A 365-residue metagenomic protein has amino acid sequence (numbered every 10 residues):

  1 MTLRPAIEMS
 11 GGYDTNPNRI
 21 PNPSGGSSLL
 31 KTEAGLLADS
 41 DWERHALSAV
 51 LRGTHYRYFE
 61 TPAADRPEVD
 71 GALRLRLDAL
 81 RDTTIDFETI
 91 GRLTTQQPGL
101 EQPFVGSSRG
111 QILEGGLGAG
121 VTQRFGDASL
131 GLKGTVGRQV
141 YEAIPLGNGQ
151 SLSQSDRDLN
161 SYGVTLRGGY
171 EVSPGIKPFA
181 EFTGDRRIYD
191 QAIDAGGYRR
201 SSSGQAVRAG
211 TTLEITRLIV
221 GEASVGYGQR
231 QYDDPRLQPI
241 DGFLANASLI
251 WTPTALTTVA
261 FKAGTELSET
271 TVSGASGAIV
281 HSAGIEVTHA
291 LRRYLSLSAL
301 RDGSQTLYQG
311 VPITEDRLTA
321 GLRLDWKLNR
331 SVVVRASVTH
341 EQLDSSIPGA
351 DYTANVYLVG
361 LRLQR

Functional and structural regions predicted by a protein language model:
M1-R365: Gram-negative and organellar
